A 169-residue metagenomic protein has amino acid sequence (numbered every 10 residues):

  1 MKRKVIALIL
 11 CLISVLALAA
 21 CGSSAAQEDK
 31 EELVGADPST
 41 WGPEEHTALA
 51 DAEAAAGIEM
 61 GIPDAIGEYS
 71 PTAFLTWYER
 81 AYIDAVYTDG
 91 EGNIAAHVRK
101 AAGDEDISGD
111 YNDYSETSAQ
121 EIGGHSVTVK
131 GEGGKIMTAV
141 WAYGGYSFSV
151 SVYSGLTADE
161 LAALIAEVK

Functional and structural regions predicted by a protein language model:
M1-K2: N-terminal secretory signal peptides that target proteins for export/translocation
V5-I13: Sec-dependent N-terminal signal peptides
C11, G42, S151: Short, flexible active-site loop motifs that bind/organize anionic cofactors or intermediates
A17-A20: C-terminal motif of bacterial Sec signal peptides marking the signal peptidase cleavage site
G22-S24: Bacterial signal peptide processing site
D29-M137, A142-Y143: Short, solvent-exposed recognition patches
G144-K169: Surface-exposed amphipathic alpha-helical segments
